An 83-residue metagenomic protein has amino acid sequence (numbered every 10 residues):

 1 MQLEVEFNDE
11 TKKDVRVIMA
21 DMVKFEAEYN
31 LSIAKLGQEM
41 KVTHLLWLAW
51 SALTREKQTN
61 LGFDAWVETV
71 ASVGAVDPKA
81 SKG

Functional and structural regions predicted by a protein language model:
M1-G83: Charged interaction scaffolds used for protein-protein
